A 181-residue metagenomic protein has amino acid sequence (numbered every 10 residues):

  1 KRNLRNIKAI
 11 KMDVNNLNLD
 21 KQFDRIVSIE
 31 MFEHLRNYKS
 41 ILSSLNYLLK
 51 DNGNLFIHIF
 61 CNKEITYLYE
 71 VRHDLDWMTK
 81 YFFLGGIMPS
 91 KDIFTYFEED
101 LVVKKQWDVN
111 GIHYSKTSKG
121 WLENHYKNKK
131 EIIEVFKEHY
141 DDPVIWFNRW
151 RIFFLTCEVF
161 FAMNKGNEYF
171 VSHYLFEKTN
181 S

Functional and structural regions predicted by a protein language model:
R2-N16: Conserved SAM-binding strand-loop segment of SAM-dependent methyltransferases
N15, M31, C61: Active-site-proximal loop/turn and secondary-structure-junction residues that shape catalytic pockets, frequently
N15-I26: A short acidic, Gly/Pro-enriched loop at the edge of an enzyme's catalytic core that lines a small-molecule cofactor
N18, R36, K50, E98: Short conserved AdoMet
D24-N37: A short SAM/SAH-binding and catalytic strip from SAM-dependent methyltransferases
K39-N54: A short glycine-rich, Lys/Arg-flanked "PGG" loop and its adjoining helix->strand segment in the class I
H58: Alpha/beta-hydrolase-fold catalytic nucleophile elbow
C61, Y67-V171, E177-S181: Substrate-binding/catalytic lobe of Class I Rossmann-like enzymes that use SAM or dcSAM, i.e., the mid-to-C-terminal
